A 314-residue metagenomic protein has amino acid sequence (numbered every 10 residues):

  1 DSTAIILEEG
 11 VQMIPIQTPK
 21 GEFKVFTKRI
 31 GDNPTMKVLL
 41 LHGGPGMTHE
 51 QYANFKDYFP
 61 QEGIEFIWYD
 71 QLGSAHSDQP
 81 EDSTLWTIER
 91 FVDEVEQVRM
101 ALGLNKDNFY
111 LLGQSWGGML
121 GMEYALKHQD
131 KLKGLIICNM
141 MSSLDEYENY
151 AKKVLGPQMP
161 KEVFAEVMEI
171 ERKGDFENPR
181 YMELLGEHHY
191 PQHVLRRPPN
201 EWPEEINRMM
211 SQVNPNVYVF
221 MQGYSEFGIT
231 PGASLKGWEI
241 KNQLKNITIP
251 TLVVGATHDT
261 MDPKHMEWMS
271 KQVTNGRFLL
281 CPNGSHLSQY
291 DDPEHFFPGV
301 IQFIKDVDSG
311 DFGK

Functional and structural regions predicted by a protein language model:
S2-K24: N-terminal cap/lid segment of alpha/beta-hydrolase-fold proteins
F23-Q79: Conserved HGGG/HGGXW glycine-rich cap/lid loop of the alpha/beta-hydrolase fold
W68-L112, W116: Active-site loop/oxyanion-hole signature of alpha/beta-hydrolase fold enzymes
D107-Y150: Conserved hydrolase catalytic core segment
L135-F176: Flexible "cap/lid" loop of the alpha/beta hydrolase fold
A165-K245, I249: Alpha/beta-hydrolase
K241-N283: Conserved loop-alpha-helix segment in the C-terminal half of the alpha/beta-hydrolase fold that carries the catalytic
N275-K314: Catalytic active-site module of serine/aspartate enzymes centered on a nucleophile-bearing elbow/loop
